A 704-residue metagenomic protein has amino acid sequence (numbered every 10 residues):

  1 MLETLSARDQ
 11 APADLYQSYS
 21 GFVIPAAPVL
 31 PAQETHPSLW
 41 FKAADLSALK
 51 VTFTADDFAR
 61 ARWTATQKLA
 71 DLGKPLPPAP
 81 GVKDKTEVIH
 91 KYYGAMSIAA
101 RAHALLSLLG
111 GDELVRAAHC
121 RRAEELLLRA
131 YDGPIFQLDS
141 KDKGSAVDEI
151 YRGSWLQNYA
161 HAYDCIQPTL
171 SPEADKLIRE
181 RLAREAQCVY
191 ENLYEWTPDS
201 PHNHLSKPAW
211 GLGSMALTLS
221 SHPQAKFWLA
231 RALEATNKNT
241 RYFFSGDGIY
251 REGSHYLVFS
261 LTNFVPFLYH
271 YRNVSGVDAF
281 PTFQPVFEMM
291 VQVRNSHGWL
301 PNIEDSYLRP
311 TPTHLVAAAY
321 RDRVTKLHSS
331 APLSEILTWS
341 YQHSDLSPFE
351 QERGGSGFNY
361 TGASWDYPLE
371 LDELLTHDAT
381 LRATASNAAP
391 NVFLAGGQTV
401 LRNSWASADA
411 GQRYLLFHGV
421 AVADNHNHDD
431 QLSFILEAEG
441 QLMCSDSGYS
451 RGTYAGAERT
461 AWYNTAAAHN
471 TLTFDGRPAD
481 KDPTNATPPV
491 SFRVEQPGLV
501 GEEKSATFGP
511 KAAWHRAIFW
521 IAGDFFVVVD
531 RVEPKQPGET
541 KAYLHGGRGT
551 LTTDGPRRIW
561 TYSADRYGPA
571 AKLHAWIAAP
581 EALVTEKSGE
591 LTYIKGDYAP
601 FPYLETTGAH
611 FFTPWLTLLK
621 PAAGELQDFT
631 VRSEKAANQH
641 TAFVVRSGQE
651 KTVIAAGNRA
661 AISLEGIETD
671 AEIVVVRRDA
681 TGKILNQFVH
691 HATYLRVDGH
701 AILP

Functional and structural regions predicted by a protein language model:
L2-W63: Mature N-terminal, pre-catalytic/accessory segment of carbohydrate-active enzymes
S38-W40, L46, K50-F53, A59-W299 (+1 more regions): Aromatic-lined, polymer-binding surfaces characteristic of secreted/periplasmic polysaccharide-degrading enzymes
S47-K50, F58, V400, A408-A410 (+2 more regions): Short, solvent-exposed loop/turn elements at domain surfaces
P201, A388, P488: Flexible, surface-exposed loop/gating regions in the mature catalytic domains of secreted/periplasmic hydrolases
Y256-M443, V494-E495, T607-P614, F629-P704: Carbohydrate-active enzyme catalytic cores, enriched for enzymes that act on polyanionic acidic polysaccharides
Y360, S450-P704: CBM-like, beta-strand-rich accessory domains located in the C-terminal region of large, secreted polysaccharide-active
C444-Y449: Catalytic Cys-His active-site segments of thiol-dependent hydrolases/isopeptidases
